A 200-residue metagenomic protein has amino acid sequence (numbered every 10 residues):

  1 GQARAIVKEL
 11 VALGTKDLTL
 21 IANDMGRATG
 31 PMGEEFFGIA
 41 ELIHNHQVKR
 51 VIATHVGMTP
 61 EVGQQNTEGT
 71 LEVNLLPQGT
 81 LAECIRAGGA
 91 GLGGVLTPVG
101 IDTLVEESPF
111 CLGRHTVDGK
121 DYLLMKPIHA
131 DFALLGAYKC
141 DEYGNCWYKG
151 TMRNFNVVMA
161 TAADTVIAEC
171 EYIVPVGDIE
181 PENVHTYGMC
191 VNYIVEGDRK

Functional and structural regions predicted by a protein language model:
G1-K200: Conserved alpha/beta enzyme-core scaffold
